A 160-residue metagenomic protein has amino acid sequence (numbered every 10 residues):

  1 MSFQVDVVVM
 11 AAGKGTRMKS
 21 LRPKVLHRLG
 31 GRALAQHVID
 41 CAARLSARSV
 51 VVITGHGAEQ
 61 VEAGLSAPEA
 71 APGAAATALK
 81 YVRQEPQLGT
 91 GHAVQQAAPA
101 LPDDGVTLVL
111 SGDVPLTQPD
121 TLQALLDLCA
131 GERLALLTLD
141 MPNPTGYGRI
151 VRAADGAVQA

Functional and structural regions predicted by a protein language model:
M1-S20: N-terminal nucleotide-binding beta1-loop-alpha1 segment
S2-D6, R32-D127: Conserved N-terminal catalytic core of the sugar/cofactor nucleotidyltransferase
M10-A12, I53, V109-S111, L136-P142 (+1 more regions): Short beta-strand segments
R22-R28: Short glycine-enriched, charge-decorated loop/helix-capping segments at active-site entrances that position
V25, A78-K80, A157: Conserved beta-strand segments of alpha/beta enzyme cores
L26, Y81, L134-L136: Conserved beta-strand scaffold positions in the cores of enzyme catalytic domains, especially in NTP/NDP-utilizing
E59, T117-A160: Conserved core of the sugar-phosphate nucleotidyltransferase
